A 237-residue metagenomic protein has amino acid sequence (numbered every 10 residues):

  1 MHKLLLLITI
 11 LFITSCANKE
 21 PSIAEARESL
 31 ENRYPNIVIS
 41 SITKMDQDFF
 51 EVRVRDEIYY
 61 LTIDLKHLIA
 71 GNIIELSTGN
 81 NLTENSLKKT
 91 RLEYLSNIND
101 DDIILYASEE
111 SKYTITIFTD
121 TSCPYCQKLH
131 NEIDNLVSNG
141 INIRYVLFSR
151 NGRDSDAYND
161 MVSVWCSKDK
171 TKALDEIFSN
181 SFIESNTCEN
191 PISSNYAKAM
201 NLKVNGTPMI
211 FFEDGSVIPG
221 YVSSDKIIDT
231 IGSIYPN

Functional and structural regions predicted by a protein language model:
L4-I13: Sec-dependent N-terminal signal peptides
A17-K19: Bacterial signal peptide processing site
I23-I42: Post-signal peptide N-terminal segment of mature Sec-exported envelope proteins
Y34, Q47-F49, D56, D101 (+2 more regions): Extracytoplasmic
I39-S40, K44, D48-R53, E57-Y60 (+3 more regions): Thiol/selenol-based redox catalytic cores and closely related redox-interacting motifs
T78-I104: N-terminal "domain-start" segment that seeds a small globular fold
D102-Y106, S111-T121, Y125-T187, M200-N205 (+1 more regions): Structural alpha/beta surface segment adjacent to cysteine/selenocysteine redox centers across thiol/disulfide enzymes
